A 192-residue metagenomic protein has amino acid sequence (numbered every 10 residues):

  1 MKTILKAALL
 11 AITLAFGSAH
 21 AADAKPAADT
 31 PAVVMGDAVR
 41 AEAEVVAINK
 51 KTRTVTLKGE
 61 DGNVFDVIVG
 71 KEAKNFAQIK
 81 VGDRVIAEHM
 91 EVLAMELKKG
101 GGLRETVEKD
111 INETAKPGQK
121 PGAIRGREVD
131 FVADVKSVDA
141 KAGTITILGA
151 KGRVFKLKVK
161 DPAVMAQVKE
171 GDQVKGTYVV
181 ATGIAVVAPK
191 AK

Functional and structural regions predicted by a protein language model:
M1-H20: Gram-negative bacterial Sec-dependent N-terminal signal peptides
A22-V39, L97-S137, A142-T146, G152 (+3 more regions): Intrinsic, low-complexity N-terminal interaction/targeting segments
P26-E44, N49-I86, A142-T146, K151-K175 (+1 more regions): A cross-kingdom feature marking solvent-exposed beta-strand/loop segments within repeated, beta-rich binding/scaffold
I79-V81, A87-G102: Contiguous beta-sheet cores, especially beta-hairpins with glycine/small-residue-rich turns and Gly-(small hydrophobic)
V92-G100, A181-K190: Short, Lys/Arg- and Gly-enriched loop/turn segments at beta-strand edges
T106-E108, K175, V180: Soluble, acidic/polar mature domains that operate outside membranes
